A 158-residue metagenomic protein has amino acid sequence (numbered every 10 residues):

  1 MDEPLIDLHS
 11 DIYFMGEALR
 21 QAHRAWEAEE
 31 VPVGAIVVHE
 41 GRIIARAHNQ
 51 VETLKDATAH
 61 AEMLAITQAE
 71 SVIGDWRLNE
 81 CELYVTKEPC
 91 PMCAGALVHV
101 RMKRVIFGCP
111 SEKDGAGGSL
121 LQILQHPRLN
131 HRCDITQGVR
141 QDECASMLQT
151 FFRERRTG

Functional and structural regions predicted by a protein language model:
M1-A25, P89-G158: Zinc-dependent deaminase
L8, V51-E52: A short, polar/acidic, helix/strand-boundary loop motif
A18, A22-A25, A35, A45 (+2 more regions): Small-residue (primarily alanine) positions within well-ordered alpha-helices, especially packing/interaction faces
V33-G41: Short beta-strand scaffold segments in enzyme catalytic cores
H39-E40, T67, N79: A cytosolic small-molecule/anion-sensing beta-strand core signal
I44-V51: Short beta->alpha transition motifs characteristic of CBS
T53-M63: A short, polar/charged loop-to-alpha-helix boundary motif
D75-K87: Immediate flanking context of iron-sulfur cluster ligation sites
